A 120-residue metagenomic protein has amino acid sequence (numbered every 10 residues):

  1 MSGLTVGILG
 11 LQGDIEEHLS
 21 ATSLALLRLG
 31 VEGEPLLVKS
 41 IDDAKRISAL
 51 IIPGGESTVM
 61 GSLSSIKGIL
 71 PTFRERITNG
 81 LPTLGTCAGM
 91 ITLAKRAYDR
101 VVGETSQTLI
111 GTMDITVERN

Functional and structural regions predicted by a protein language model:
M1-I66, P71-T78: N-terminal beta1-alpha1 cap of cysteine-dependent amidohydrolase-like domains
S57-N120: Cysteine-nucleophile active-site neighborhood
